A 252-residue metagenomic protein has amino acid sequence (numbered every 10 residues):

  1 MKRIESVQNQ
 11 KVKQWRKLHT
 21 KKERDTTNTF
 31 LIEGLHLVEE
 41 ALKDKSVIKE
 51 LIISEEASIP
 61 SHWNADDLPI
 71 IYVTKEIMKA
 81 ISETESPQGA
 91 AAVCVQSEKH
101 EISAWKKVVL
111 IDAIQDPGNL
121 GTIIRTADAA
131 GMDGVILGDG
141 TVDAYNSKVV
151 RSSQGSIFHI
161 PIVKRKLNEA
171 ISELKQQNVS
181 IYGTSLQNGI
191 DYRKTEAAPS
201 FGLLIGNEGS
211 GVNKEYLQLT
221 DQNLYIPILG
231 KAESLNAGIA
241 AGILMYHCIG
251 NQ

Functional and structural regions predicted by a protein language model:
M1-A57, T141-V142: Boundary-proximal intrinsically disordered activation/regulatory segments immediately upstream of a helical core
R3-S6, I71-T74, P161-N168: Short acidic-hydrophobic, aromatic-tinged amphipathic segments that line or gate anion-handling sites
G34, Q115-T122, L235-G238: Amphipathic alpha-helical repeat scaffolds
K43, E101-N188: RNA substrate-binding interface of SAM-dependent RNA methyltransferases
I70-V95: Glycine/small-residue-rich loop that forms an oxyanion/phosphate-binding "nest" at active or ligand-binding sites
V73-T74, D112, G138-D139, P161 (+1 more regions): Short beta->alpha connector loops at strand-helix junctions that form conserved, small/polar/Pro-enriched
A129-A130, V149-G155, K214-Q252: Structured adenosyl-cofactor binding patch, chiefly the S-adenosyl-L-methionine
G183-A232: Active-site/ligand-binding-proximal alpha/beta "capping" segment
